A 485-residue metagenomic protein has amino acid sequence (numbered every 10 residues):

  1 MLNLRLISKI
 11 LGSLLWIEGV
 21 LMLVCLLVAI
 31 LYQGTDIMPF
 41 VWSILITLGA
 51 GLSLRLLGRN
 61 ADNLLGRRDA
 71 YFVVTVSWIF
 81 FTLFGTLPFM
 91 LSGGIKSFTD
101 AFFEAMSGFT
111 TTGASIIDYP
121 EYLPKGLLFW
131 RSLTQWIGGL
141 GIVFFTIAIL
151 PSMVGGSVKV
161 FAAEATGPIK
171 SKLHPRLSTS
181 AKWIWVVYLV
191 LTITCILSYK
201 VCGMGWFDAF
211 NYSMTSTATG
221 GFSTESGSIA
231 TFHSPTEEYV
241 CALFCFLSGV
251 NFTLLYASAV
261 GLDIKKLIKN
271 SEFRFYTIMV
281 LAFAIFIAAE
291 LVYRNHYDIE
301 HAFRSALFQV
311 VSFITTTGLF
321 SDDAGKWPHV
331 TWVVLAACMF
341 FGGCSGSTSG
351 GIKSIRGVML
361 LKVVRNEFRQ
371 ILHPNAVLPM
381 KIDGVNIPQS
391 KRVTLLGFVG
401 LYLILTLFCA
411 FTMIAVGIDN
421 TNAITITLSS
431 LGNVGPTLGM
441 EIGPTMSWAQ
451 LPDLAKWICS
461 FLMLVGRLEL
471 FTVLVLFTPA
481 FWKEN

Functional and structural regions predicted by a protein language model:
M1-N485: Membrane-proximal intracellular helices of multi-pass ion channels
